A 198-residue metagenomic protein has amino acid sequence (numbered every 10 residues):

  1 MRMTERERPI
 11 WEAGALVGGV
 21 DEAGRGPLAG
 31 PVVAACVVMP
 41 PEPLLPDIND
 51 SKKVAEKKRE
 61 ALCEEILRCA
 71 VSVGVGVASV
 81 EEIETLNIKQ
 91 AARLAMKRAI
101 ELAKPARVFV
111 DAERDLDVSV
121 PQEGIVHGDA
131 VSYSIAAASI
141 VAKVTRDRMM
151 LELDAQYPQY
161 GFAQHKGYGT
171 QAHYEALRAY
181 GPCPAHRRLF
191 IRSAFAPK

Functional and structural regions predicted by a protein language model:
M1-K198: RNase H-like, Mg2+-dependent phosphodiesterase core, and more generally RNA phosphate-backbone-engaging helix-loop
